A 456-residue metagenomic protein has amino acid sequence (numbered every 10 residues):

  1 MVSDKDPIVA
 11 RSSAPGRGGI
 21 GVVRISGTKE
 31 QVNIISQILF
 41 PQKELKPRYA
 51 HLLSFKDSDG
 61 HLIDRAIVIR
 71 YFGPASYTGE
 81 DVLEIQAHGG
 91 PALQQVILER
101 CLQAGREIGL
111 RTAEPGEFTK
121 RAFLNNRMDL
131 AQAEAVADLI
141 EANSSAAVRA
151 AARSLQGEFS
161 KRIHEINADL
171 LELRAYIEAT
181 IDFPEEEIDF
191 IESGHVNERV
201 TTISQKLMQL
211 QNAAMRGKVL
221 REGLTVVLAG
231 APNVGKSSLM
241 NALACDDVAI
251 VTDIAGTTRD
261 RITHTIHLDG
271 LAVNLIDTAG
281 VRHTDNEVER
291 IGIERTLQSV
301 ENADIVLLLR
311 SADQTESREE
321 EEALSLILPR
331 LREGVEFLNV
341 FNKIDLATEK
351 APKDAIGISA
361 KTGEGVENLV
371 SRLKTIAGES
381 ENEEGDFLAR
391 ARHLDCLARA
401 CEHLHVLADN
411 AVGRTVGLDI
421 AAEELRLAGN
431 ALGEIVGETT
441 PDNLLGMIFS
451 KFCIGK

Functional and structural regions predicted by a protein language model:
M1-R149, R153, G157, R330-L331 (+1 more regions): A glycine-rich (often HGG/GG-containing) alpha/beta subdomain
V2-R11, P15, G21, E134 (+4 more regions): C-terminal-of-GTPase-core extension/linker across diverse P-loop GTPases
L53-F72, G256-T284: Switch I (G2) and immediately adjacent beta-strands of P-loop GTPase domains
N126, N233, D277: Conserved G/P- and acidic residue-centered "switch" motifs that form tight phosphate/ATP-binding loops in soluble
V273, I305, L338: Short, Asp-centered acidic motifs that coordinate Mg2+ and/or phosphate in catalytic or ligand-binding sites
L275, L309, V340: Generic enzyme active-site microenvironment
E289-D313: Inter-motif core of Ras-like GTPase G domains
